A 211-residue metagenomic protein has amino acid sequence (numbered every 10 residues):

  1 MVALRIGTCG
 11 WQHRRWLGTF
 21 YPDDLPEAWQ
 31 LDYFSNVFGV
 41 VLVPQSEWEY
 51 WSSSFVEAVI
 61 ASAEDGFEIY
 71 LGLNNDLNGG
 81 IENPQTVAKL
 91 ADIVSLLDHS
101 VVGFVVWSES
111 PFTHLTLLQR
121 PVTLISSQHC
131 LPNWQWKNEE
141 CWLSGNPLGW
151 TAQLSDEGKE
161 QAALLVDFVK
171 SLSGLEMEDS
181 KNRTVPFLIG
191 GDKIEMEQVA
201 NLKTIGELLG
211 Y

Functional and structural regions predicted by a protein language model:
M1-Y211: Residues lining hydrophobic/aromatic ligand-binding pockets adjacent to catalytic sites
